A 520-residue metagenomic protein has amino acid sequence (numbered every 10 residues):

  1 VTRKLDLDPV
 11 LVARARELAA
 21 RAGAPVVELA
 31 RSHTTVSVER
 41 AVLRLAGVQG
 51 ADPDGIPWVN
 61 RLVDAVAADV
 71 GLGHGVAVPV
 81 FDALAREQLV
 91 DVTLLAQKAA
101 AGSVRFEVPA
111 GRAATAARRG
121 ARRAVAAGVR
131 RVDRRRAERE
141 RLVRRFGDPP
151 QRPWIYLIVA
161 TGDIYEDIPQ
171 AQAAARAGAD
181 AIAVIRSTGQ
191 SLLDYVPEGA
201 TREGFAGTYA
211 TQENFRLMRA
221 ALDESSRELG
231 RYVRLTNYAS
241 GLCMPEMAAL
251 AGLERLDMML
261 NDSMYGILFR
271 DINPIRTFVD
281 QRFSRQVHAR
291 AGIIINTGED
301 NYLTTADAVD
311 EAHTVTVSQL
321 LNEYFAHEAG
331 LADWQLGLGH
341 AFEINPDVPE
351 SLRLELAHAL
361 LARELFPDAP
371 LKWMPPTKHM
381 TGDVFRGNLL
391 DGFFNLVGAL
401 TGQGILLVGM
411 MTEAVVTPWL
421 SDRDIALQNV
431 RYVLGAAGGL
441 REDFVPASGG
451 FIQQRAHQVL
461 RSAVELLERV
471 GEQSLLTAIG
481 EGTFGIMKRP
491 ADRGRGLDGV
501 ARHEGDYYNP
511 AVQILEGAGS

Functional and structural regions predicted by a protein language model:
V1-D167, A173-G178, R186-N214, G241-M247 (+7 more regions): Long, compositionally biased, glycine/small-hydrophobic-enriched stretches that function as flexible linkers, tethers
A137, R141-D148, V196-R234, F278-I295 (+2 more regions): Alpha-helix-loop-beta-strand connector modules within alpha/beta enzyme cores
P153-T161, A181-I185, R231-A239, M258-S263 (+4 more regions): Hydrophobic faces of well-ordered beta-strands that scaffold small-molecule active sites in alpha/beta enzyme cores
D167-D180, A248-A249, D280-V287, N395-L396: Short amphipathic alpha-helices and their capping/turn segments at secondary-structure boundaries
D180-S191, E254-D271, N322-E323, F394-T417: Glycine-rich phosphate-binding active-site loops on the catalytic face of alpha/beta enzymes
G204-A332: Conserved, well-structured core segments that form the ligand-binding/active-site neighborhood of functional domains
S225-Y232, G330-Q335, D368-K372, G439-Q454: Flexible, glycine/charged-enriched surface loops at secondary-structure junctions
H358-D422, L440-S448: Hydrophobic alpha-helical bundle architecture
